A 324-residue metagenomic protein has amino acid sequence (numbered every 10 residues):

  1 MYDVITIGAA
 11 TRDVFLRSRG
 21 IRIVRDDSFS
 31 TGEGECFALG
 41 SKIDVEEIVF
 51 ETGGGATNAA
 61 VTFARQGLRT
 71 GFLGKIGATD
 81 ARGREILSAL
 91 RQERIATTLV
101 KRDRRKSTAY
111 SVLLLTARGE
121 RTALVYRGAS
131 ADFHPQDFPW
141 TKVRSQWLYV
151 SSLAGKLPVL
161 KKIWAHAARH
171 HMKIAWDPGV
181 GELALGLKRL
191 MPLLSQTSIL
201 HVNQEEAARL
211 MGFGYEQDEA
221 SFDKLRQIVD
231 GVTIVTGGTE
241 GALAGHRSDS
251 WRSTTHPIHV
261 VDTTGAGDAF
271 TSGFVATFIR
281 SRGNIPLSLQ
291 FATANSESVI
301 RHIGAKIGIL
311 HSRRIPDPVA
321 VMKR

Functional and structural regions predicted by a protein language model:
M1-G71, V260: Glycine-rich phosphate/adenosyl-contacting loop at the front of the ribokinase-like
M1-I5, A10, L16, I23-V24 (+2 more regions): Conserved phosphate-binding/catalytic region of the ribokinase-like
T6, F72-G74, W176, V235: Structural beta-sheet core signal
D27-F29, E33-F50, R65-V150, P316-R324: Conserved N-terminal subdomain of the carbohydrate kinase-like
F63, N203, G267: Short, conserved phosphate/pyrophosphate- and ester-handling motifs at nucleotide-, phospho-/glycolipid
A64, R91, A168-R169, Q227: Anion (oxyanion) recognition and catalysis
T70, T97, I174-A175, T233: Hydrophobic beta-strand scaffold residues
W147-D223, E240-A242: Conserved beta-alpha-beta core of the PfkB/ribokinase-like small-molecule kinase fold
